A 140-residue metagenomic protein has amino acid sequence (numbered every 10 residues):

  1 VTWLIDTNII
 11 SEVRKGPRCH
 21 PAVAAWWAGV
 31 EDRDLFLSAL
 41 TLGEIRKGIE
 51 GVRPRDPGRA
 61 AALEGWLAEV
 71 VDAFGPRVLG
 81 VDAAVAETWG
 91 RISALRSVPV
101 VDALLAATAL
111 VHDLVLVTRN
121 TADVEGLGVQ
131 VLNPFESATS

Functional and structural regions predicted by a protein language model:
V1-L37, T41, G51-E69, A138-S140: Short, well-structured N-terminal submotif of metal-dependent ribonuclease cores
V1-T2, A106, L110-S140: Acidic, PIN/NYN-like endoribonuclease modules and their adjacent C-terminal/linker elements
D6, E44, D102, N120-D123: Acidic active-site catalytic centers that drive phospho-/nucleotidyl reactions and related ester hydrolyses
I10, L42-I45, A86, V124: A generic structural signal for short hydrophobic patches within well-formed alpha-helices
R14, I49, S93, G128 (+1 more regions): Short, flexible helix/strand-to-coil boundary loops that buttress conserved ligand/catalytic motifs in alpha/beta
F36, L79, L132: General small-molecule cofactor/ligand-binding pocket signal
K47-R55, A61, G65, D72-R119: Active-site neighborhoods of divalent-metal-dependent phosphate/nucleic-acid chemistry enzymes
